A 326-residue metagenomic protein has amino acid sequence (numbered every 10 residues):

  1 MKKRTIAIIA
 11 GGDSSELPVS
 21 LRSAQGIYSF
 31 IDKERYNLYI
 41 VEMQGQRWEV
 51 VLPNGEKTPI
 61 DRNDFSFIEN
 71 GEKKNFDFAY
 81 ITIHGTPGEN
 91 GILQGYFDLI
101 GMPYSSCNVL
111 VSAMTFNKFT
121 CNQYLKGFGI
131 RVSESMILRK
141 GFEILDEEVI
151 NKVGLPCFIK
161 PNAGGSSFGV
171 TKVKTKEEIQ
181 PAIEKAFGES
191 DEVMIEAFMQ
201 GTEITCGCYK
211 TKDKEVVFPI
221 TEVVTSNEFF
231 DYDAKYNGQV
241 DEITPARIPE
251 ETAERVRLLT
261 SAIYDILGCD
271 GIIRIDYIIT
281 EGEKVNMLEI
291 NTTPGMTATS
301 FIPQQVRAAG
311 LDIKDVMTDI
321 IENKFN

Functional and structural regions predicted by a protein language model:
M1-L110, M114-F116, T120, R139-E147: ATP-binding N-terminal substructure of ATP-dependent carboxylate-amine bond-forming enzymes
K2-A10, S14, M114-G201: Active-site nucleotide/adenylate-binding loops and adjacent lid/helix of ATP-dependent enzymes
L38, P103-Y104, V132, C157 (+1 more regions): Hydrophobic beta-strand scaffold residues
G85, V223-S226, N291-Q305: Glycine-rich phosphate/pyrophosphate-binding beta-alpha loops
K174-L258, I279, K284-N286: Phosphate-binding site of ATP-dependent enzymes
A197, G207-C208, Y264-M296, V306: Conserved metal-phosphate-binding beta-hairpin within the catalytic cores of diverse ATP-dependent phosphoryl-transfer
E222-I273, Q304-N326: Active-site "cap" helix and flanking loop/linker of ATP-utilizing ligase/carboxylase catalytic domains
